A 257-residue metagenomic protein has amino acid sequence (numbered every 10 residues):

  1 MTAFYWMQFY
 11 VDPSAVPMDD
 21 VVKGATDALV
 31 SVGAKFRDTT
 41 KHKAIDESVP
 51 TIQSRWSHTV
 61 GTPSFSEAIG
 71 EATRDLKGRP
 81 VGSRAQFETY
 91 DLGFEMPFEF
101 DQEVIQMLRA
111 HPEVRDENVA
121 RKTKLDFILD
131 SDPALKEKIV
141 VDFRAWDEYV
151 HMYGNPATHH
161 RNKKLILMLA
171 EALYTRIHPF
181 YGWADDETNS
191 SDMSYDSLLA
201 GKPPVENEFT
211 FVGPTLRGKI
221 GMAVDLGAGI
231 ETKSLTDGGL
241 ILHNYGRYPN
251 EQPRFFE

Functional and structural regions predicted by a protein language model:
M1-E47, T51, P253-E257: Short, extreme N-terminal segment that most often corresponds to the first beta-strand
M7-V16, S54, H58, A145-D147 (+1 more regions): Short beta-strand-to-loop capping motifs
P17-M18, S48, I52-S57, G61-A68 (+1 more regions): Alpha-helix capping and helix-coil boundary motifs
M18-A28, A68, P156-L173: Well-ordered, non-membrane alpha-helical segments in soluble/globular domains
L29-R37, K164-W183: Structural alpha-beta junctions
T39-S48, H178-M193: Short, glycine- and small/hydrophobic-rich beta-strand elements in well-ordered beta-sheets
V60-D147, K164-L167, E171-Y174, D186-E257: Aromatic/basic-lined ligand-recognition segments that form π-stacking hydrophobic pockets flanked by Lys/Arg to engage
G154-N155, D185: A short secondary-structure junction signal
